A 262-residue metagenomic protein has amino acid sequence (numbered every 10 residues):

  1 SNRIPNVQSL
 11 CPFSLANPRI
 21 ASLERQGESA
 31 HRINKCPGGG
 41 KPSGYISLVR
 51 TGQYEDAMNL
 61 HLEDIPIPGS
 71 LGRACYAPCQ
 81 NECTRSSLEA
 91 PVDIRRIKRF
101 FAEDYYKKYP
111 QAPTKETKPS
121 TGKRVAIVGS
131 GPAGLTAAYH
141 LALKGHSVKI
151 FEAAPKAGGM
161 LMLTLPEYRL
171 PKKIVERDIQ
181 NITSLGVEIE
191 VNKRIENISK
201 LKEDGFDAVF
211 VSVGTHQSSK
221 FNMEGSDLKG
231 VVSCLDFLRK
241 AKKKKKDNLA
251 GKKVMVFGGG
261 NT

Functional and structural regions predicted by a protein language model:
S1-R124, K172, V211-L228, V232 (+1 more regions): Ferredoxin-type iron-sulfur electron-transfer modules and their immediate structural context
L48-T51, K144, L185: Charged, alpha-helical scaffolding/interaction elements associated with membrane systems
M58-P68, G72, Y76, I97 (+1 more regions): N-terminal Rossmann-like dinucleotide/flavin-binding domain of flavoprotein oxidoreductases that bind FAD/FMN
V128-F151, E190-S199, Q217-S219, F237-T262: Rossmann-like dinucleotide/flavin-binding elements
A138-H140, M162-L163, F221-G225: Short amphipathic alpha-helical segments
H146-M162: Glycine-rich FAD pyrophosphate-binding loop
D207, K229, K252: Conserved acidic residues
